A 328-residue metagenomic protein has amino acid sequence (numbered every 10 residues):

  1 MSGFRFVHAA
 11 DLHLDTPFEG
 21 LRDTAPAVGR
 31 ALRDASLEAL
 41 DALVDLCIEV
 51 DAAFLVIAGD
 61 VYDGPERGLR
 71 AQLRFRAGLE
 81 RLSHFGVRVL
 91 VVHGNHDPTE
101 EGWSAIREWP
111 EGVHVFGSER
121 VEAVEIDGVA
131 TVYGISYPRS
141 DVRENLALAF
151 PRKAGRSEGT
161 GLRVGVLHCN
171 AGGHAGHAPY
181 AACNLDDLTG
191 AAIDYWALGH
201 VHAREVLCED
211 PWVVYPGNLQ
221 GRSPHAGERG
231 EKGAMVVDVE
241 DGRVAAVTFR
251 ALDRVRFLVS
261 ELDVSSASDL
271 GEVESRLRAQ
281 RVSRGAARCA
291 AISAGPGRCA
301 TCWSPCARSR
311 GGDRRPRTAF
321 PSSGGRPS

Functional and structural regions predicted by a protein language model:
M1-Q72: N-terminal active-site segment of His-dependent metallophosphoesterases
G3, D51, A192, R243 (+2 more regions): Short loop/turn motifs at secondary-structure junctions
R33-L37, A71-Q72, R143, H177-A178 (+2 more regions): A conditional alpha-helix N-cap/helix-loop micro-motif detector
L37, D41-I48, R76, A147-P151 (+1 more regions): Amphipathic, non-transmembrane alpha-helical secondary structure
I48-E49, E80-H84, V282: Residue-level signal for alpha-helix termini/capping positions
E49-D51, R156-G159, S283-R284: Glycine-rich phosphate-binding loop signature in dinucleotide/nucleotide-binding domains
F54, P65-V239, R243-V244: His/Asp/Glu-rich metal-coordinating catalytic cores of metallo-dependent phosphodiesterases/hydrolases acting on
V247-S328: Accessory, non-catalytic peripheral segments of nucleic-acid enzymes
